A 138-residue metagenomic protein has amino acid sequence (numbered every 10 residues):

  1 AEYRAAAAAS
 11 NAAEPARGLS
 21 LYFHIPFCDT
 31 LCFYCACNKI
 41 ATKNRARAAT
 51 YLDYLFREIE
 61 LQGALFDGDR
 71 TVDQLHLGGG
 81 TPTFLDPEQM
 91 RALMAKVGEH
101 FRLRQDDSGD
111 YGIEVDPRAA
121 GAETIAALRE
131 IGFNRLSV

Functional and structural regions predicted by a protein language model:
A1-Y22, G68-D69: N-terminal [4Fe-4S]-dependent radical SAM core
S20-Y51, I131: Canonical Radical SAM [4Fe-4S] cluster-binding loop centered on the CxxxCxxC motif and its immediate flanking residues
I25, G79, V115-P117: A cross-domain feature marking catalytic cores of carbohydrate-active enzymes and several ubiquitous metabolic/repair
A46-F56, P117-I125: Glycine-rich anion/phosphate-binding loops
R57-H76: Short Fe-S-cluster ligation motifs
D69-D73, D86-V138: Radical SAM/AdoMet-radical enzyme domain recognition
H76-P82: Glycine-rich beta-strand-to-loop/alpha-helix junction loops that act as flexible
